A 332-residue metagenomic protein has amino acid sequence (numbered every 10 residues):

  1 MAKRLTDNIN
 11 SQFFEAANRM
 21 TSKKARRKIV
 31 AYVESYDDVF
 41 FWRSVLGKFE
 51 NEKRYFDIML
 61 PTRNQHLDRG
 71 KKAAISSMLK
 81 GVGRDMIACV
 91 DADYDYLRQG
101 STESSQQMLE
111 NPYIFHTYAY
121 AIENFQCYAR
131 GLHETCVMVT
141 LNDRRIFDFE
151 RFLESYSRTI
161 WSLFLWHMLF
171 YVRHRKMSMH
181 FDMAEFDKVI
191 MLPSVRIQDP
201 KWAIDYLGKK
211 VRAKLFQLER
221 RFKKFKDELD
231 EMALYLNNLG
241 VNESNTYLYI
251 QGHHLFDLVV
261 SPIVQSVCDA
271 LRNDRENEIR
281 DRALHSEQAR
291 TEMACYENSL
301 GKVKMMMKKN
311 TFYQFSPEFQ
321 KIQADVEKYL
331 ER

Functional and structural regions predicted by a protein language model:
M1-R332: Acidic, divalent-metal-binding catalytic cores of TOPRIM and closely related two-metal-ion phosphodiester/pyrophosphate
